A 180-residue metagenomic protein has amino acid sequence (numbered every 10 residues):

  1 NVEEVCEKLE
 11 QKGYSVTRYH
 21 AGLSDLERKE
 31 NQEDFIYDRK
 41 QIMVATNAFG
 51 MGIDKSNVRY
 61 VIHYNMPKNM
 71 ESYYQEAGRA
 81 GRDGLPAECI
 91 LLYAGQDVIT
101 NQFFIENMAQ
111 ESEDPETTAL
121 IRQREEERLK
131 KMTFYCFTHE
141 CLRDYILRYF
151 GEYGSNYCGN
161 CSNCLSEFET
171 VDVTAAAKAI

Functional and structural regions predicted by a protein language model:
N1-T117, E127, G151-N156, S162-N163: Helicase motor core with emphasis on the C-terminal RecA-like subdomain
A109-I180: C-terminal accessory/connector segments of nucleic-acid motor ATPases
